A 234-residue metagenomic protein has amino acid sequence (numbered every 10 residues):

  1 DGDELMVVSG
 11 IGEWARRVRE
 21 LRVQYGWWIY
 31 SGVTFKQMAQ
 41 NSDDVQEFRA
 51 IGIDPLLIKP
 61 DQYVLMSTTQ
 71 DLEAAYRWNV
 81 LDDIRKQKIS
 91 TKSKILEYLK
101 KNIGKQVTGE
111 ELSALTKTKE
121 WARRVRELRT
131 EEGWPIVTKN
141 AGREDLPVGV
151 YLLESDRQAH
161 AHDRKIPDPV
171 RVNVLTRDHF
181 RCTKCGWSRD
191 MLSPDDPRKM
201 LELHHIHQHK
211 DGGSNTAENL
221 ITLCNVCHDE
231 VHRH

Functional and structural regions predicted by a protein language model:
D1, S90-K105: Short amphipathic alpha-helical interface segments
D1-V8, G104-L115: Short acidic, hydrophobic short linear motifs in intrinsically disordered regions
G10-V23, G32-T34, K117-T130, K139: Short amphipathic alpha-helical interaction segments
K36-D71, G142-H160: Short, cationic-aromatic polyanion-contact patches
Q70-L96: Short alpha-helical segments that sit at the start of domains
L152-R189, D211-G213: Short, charged surface segments at domain edges that flank catalytic/cofactor-binding sites
G186-T222: Histidine-centered nuclease catalytic patch
L220-H234: Short Cys/His-centered divalent metal-binding micro-motifs
